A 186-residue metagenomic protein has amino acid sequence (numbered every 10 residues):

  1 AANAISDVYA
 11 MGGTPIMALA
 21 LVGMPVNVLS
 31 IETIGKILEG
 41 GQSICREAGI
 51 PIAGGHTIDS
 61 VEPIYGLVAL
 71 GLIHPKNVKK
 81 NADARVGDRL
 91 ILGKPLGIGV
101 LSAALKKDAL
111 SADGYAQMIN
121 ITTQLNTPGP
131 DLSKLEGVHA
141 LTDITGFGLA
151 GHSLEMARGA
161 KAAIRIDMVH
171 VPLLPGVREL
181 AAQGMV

Functional and structural regions predicted by a protein language model:
A1-V186: Helix-biased detector of long, well-ordered alpha-helical tracts
